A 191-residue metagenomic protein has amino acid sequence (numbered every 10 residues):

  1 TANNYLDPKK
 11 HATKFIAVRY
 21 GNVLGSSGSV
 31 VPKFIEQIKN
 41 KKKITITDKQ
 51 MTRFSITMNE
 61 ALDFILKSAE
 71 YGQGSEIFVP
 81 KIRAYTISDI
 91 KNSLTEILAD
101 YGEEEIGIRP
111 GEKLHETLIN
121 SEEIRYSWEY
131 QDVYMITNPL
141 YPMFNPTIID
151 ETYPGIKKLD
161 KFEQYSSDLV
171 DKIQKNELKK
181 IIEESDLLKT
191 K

Functional and structural regions predicted by a protein language model:
N3-K191: Strand-loop microenvironment adjacent to phosphate/nucleotide-handling motifs in alpha/beta enzyme folds
